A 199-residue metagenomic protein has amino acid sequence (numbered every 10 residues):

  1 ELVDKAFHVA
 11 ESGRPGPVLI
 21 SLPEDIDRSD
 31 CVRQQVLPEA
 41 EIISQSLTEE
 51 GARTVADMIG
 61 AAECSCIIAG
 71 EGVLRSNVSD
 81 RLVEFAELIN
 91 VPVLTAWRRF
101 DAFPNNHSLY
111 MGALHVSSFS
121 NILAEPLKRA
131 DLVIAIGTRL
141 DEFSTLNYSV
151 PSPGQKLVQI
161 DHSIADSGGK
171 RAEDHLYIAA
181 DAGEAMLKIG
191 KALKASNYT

Functional and structural regions predicted by a protein language model:
E1, D27, R99-P104, D141-E142 (+2 more regions): Short gly/pro/ser/thr-enriched loop/turn and capping motifs at secondary-structure boundaries
E1-Q35, M58, L123-K156, K188-A192 (+1 more regions): Structural signature of the thiamine diphosphate
D4-E11, S21-S108, G190-N197: Cofactor-pocket helix-loop regions in the catalytic cores of large enzyme subunits
E24, E71, H115, T138-L140 (+2 more regions): A broadly conserved detector of short glycine/acidic/proline-rich loop/turn motifs that flank catalytic sites and bind
R33-Q35, G154-T199: Phosphate/pyrophosphate-binding active-site segments
A40-S46, H107-F119, R171-E184: Short beta-strand elements at the ligand-binding edges of bilobed clamshell
E63, D131, H175: Conserved acidic residues
V73-I160: Glycine-rich, anion-gripping cofactor-binding loops and their flanking helix/strand elements in enzyme active sites
